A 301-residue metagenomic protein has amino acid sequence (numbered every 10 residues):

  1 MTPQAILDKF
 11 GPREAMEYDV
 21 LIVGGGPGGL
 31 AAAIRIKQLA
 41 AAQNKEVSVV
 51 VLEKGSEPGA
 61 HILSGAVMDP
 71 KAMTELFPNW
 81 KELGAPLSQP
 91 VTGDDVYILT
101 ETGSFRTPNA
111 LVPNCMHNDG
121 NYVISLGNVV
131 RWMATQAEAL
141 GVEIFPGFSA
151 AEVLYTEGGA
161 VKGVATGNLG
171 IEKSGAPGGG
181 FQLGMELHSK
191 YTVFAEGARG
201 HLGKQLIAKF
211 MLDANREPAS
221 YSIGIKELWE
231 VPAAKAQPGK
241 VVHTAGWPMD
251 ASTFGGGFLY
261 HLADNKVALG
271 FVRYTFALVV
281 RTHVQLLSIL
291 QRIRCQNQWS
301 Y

Functional and structural regions predicted by a protein language model:
M1-L21, R35-S48, I98, I171: Extreme N-terminal leader/targeting segments of oxidoreductases
V20, S48-S56, S189-F194: Extended hydrophobic secondary-structure segments that form protein cores and membrane-embedded regions
G25-P27, K54, L126: Glycine-rich Rossmann-fold phosphate-binding loop(s) that bind the pyrophosphate of adenine dinucleotide cofactors
G28, A32: Hydrophobic/small residue at the entry helix of a nucleotide-binding pocket
Q43-K45, G127, R131, Q136-W299: Predominantly flavin-linked oxidoreductase catalytic cores and closely associated redox partners
E46-G103: N-terminal FAD cofactor-binding segment of flavoenzymes
H61-L63, P108-N109, K204-I207: Short, solvent-exposed loop/turn and secondary-structure capping segments
Q89-H117, N121-Y122, G127: Aromatic- and Gly/Pro-rich amphipathic surface segment
